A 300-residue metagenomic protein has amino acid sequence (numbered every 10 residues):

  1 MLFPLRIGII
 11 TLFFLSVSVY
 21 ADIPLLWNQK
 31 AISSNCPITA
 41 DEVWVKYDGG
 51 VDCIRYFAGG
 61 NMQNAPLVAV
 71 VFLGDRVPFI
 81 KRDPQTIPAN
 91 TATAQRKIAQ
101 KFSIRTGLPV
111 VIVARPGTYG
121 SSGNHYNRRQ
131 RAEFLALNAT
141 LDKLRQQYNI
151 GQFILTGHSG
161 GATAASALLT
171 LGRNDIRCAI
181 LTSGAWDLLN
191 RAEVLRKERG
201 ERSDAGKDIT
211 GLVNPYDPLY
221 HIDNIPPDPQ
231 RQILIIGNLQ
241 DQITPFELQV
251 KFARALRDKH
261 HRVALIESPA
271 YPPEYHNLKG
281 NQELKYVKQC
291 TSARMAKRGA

Functional and structural regions predicted by a protein language model:
S16-S18: N-terminal signal peptide c-region/cleavage motif recognized by signal peptidases
I23-N61: N-terminal cap/lid segment of alpha/beta-hydrolase-fold proteins
G49-G107: Short, surface-exposed "cap/lid" segments of acyl-processing enzymes
V110-A132: Cap/lid segment of the alpha/beta-hydrolase catalytic domain
N124-Q147: Alpha/beta-hydrolase active-site loop
Q152-L195: Primarily recognizes the serine-hydrolase "nucleophile elbow" in alpha/beta-hydrolase and SGNH/GDSL folds
N190-R257: The feature captures the conserved acid-bearing segment of alpha/beta-hydrolase catalytic domains
V250-A300: C-terminal catalytic histidine-bearing segment of alpha/beta-hydrolase fold enzymes
